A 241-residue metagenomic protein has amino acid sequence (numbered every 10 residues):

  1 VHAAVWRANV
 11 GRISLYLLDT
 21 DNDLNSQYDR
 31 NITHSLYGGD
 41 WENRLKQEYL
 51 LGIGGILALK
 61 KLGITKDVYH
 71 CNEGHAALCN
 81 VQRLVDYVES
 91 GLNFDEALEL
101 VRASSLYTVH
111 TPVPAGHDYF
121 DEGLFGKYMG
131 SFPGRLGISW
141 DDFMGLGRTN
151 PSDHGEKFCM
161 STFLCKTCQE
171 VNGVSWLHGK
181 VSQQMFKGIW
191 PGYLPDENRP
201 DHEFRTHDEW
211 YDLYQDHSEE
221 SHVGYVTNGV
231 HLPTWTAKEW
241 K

Functional and structural regions predicted by a protein language model:
V1-K241: Catalytic cores of carbohydrate-active enzymes across secretory and cytosolic contexts
